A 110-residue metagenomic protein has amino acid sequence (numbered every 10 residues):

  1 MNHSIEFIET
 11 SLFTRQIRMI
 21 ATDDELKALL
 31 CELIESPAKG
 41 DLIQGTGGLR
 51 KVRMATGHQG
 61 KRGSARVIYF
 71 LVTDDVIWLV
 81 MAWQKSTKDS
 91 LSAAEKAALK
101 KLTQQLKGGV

Functional and structural regions predicted by a protein language model:
M1-D24: Arg/Lys-rich, positively charged N-terminal/basic patches that mediate binding to nucleic acids
E9, E25-L29, S64, V76 (+1 more regions): Amphipathic alpha-helical interface surfaces
L12, A21-D41: Compact soluble domain cores
Q16, E32, L102-Q105: Residues that form generic nucleotide/phosphate-binding pockets
L42-W83, T87: Basic/aromatic recognition patch in beta-strand/loop cores that engages polyanionic ligands
F70-V110: Enriched for short, Lys/Arg-rich terminal
